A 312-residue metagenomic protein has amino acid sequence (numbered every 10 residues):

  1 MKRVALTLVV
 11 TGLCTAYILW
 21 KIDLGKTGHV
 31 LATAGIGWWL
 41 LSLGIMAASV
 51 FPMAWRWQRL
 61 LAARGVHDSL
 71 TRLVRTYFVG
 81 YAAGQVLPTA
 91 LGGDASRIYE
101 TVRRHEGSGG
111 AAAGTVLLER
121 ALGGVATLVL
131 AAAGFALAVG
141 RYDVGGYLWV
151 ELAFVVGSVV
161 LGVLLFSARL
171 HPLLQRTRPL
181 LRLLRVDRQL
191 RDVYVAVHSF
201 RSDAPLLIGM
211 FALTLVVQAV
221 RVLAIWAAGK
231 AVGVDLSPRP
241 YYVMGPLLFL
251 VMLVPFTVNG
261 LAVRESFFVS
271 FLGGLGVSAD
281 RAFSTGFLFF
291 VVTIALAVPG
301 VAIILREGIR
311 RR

Functional and structural regions predicted by a protein language model:
M1-F78, A136-L137, Y142-L253, A279-R312: Predominantly cytoplasmic-facing regulatory/coupling regions of multi-pass membrane proteins
A62, V74-E106, L190: Extended non-transmembrane interhelical loops and adjacent amphipathic helices of multipass membrane proteins
L70-R75, G93-D94, H105-E119, V277-L288: Membrane-interface alpha-helices at helix entry/exit sites of multi-pass transporters
G80-T89, P246-L261, E265: Transmembrane alpha-helix interface/packing and boundary motifs in multi-pass membrane proteins, characterized by
Y81-L91, S108, R120-A132: Mid-bilayer segments of alpha-helical transmembrane spans in multi-pass integral membrane proteins that mediate
A90-V102, V258-G274: Re-entrant/interfacial helical elements at transmembrane boundaries that shape and gate the permeation pathway
L117-V125, F290-I294: Selective transmembrane-helix segments that form parts of the transport pathway or gating/packing helices in multipass
V129-R141, G274: Transmembrane alpha-helix termini and helix-breaking/packing motifs in multi-pass membrane transporters
